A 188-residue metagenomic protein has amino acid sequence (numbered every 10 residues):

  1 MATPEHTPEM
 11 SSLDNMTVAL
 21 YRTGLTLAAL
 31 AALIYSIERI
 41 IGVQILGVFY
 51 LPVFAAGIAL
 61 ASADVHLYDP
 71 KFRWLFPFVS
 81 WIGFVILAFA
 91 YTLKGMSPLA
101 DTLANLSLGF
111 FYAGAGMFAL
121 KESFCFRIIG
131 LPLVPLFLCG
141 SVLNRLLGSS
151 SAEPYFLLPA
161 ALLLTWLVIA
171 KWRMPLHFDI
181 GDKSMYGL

Functional and structural regions predicted by a protein language model:
M1-A56, K183-L188: N-terminal topogenic module of multi-pass integral membrane proteins
A2-T7, C139-L188: C-terminal membrane-adjacent module
R39-A55, M96-F110, L157: Structural signature of hydrophobic alpha-helical transmembrane segments
L46-K94: A glycine-rich, hydrophobic loop/mini-helix early in the fold
I58-K71, A115-C125, A170-P175: C-terminal ends of transmembrane helices
P70-G83, T102-L106, R127-P135: Cytoplasmic-side transmembrane-helix entry/capping segments in multi-pass membrane proteins
F78-A90, P132-L146, T165, G187-L188: Small-residue-rich segments of transmembrane alpha-helices in multi-pass membrane proteins, especially helix faces
F111-C125, L138-L146: Alpha-helical transmembrane segments in multipass membrane proteins, preferentially the mid-helix core
